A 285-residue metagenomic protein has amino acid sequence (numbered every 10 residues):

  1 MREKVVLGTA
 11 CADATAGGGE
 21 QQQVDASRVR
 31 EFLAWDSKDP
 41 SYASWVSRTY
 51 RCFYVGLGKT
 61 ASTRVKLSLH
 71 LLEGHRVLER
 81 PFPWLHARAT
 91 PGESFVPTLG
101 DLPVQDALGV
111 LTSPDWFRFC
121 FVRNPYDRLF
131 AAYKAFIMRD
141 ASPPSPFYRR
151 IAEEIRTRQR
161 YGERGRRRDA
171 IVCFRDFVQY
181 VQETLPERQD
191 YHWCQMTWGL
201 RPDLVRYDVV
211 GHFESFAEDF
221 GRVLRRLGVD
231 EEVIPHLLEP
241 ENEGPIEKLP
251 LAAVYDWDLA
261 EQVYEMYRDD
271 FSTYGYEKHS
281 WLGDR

Functional and structural regions predicted by a protein language model:
M1-R285: Membrane-interface amphipathic segments in extracytoplasmic regions
